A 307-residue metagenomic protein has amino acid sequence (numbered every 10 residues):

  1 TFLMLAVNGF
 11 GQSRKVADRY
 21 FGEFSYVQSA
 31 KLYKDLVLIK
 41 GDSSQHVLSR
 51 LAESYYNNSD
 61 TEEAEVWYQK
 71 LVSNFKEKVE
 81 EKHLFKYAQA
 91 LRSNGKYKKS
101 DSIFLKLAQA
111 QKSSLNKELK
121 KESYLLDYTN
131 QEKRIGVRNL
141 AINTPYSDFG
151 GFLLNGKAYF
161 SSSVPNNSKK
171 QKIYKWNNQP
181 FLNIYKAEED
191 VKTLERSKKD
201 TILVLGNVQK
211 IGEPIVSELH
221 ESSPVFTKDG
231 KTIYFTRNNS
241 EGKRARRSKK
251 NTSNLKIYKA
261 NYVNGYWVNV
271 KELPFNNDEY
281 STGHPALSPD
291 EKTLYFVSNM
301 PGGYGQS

Functional and structural regions predicted by a protein language model:
T1-A17: Bacterial Sec-dependent N-terminal signal peptides
M4, A52-E53, A88, E291-T293: Short, intrinsically disordered/low-complexity patches at protein termini and at juxtamembrane boundaries
G11-Q12, Q28, V47, H83 (+2 more regions): Alpha-helix N-cap/N′ positions at the starts of helices
R14, S49, L84-F85, R134-V137 (+1 more regions): Residue-level signal for cytosolic alpha-helical hairpin/rod architecture
R19-T129: Alpha-helical protein-protein interaction scaffolds
S93, Y97-K99, K106-S307: Short, conserved micro-motifs composed of acidic
